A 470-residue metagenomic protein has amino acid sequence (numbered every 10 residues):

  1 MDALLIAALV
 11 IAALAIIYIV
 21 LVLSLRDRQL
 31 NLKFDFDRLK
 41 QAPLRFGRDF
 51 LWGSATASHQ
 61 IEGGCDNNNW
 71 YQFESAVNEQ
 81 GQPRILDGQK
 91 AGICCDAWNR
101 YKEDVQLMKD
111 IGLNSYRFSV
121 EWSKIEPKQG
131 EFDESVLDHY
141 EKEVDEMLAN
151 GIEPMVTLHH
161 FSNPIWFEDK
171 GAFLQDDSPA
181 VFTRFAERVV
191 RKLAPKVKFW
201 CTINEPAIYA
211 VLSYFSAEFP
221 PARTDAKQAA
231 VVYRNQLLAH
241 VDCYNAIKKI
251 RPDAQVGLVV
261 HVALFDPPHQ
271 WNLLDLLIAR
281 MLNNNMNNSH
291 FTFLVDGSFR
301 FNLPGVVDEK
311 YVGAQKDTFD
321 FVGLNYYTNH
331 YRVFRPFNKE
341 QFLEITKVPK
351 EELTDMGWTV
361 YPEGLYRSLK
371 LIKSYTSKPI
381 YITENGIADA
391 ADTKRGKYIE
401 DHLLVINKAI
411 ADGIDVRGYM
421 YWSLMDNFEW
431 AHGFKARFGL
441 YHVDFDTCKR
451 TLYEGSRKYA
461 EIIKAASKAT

Functional and structural regions predicted by a protein language model:
D2-L5, V10, Y18-I85, P127-Q129 (+1 more regions): Active-site region of glycoside hydrolase catalytic domains
D49-L51, W98, S115: A common structural microfeature
Y71-Q106, I111: Aromatic- and Gly/Pro-rich amphipathic surface segment
R100-E121, D317, F321: Catalytic domains of carbohydrate-active enzymes, especially glycoside hydrolases
V120-F132: Glycine-rich, proline-tolerant flexible connector loops at the mouths of alpha/beta enzymes
